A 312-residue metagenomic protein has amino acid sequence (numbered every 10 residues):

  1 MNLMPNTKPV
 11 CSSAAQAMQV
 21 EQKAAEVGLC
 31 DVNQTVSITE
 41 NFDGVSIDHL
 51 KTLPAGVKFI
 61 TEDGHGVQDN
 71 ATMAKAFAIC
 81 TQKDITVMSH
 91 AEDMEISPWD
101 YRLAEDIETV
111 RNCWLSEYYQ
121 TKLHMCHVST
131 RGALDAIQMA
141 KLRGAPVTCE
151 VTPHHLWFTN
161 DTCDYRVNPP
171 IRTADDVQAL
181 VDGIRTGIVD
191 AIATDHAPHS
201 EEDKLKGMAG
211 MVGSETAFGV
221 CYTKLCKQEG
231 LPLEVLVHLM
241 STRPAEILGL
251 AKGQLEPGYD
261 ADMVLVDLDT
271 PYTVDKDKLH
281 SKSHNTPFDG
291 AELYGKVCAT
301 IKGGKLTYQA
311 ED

Functional and structural regions predicted by a protein language model:
M1-V27: Metal-associated gating/positioning segment near the N- to mid-region
P5-K8, S37, H65, E92-M94 (+3 more regions): Short, ordered loop/turn segments at secondary-structure junctions
N6-C11, V36-N41, R243-P244: Acidic, glycine-rich active-site loops and adjacent beta-strand->loop/helix elements that engage anionic groups
Q16-E26, K51, L134-C149, E202-E215 (+1 more regions): Short, electropositive alpha-helical surface patch
Q22-I38: A glycine-rich helix N-cap at a beta->alpha junction
I47-I192: Histidine/acidic residue-rich metal-binding segments in metalloenzymes
L103-K122, G183-T186, D190-I192, H196-L268: His/Asp/Glu-enriched, well-ordered alpha-helical/loop segment that forms or immediately abuts the divalent-metal
D260-D312: C-terminal cap of metal-dependent C-N hydrolases
